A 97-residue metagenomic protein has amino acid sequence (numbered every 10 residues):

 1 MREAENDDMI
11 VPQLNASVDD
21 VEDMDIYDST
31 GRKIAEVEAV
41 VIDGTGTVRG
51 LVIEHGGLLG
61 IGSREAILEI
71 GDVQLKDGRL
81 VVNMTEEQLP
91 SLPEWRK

Functional and structural regions predicted by a protein language model:
M1-K97: Peripheral interaction segments used for macromolecular assembly
